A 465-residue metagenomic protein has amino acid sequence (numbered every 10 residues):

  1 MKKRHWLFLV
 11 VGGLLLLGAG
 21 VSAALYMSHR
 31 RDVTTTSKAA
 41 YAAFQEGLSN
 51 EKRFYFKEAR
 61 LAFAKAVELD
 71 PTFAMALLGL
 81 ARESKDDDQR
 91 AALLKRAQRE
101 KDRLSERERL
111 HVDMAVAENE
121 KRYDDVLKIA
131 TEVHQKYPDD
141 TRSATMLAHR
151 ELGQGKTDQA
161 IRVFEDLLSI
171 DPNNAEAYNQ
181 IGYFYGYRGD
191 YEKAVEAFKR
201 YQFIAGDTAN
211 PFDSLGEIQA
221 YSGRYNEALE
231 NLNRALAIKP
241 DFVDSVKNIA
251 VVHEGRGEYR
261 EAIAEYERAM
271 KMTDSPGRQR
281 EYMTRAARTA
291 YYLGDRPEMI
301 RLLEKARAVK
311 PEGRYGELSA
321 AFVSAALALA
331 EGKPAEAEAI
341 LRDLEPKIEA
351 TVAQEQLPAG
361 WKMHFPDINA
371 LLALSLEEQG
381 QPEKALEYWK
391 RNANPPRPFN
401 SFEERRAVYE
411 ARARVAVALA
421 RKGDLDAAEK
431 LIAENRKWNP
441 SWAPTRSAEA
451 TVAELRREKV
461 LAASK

Functional and structural regions predicted by a protein language model:
K2-Y191, I204-P211, S222, R457: Acidic, proline/glycine-rich low-complexity intrinsically disordered segments
R31-D32, A97-R107, K271-Q279, V309-Y315 (+2 more regions): Flexible helix-coil transition and linker loops at the boundaries of alpha-helical arrays
Y41, M75, E108-H111, R142 (+9 more regions): Start-of-helix register in tetratricopeptide repeats
L69, E100-R103, K136-Y137, I170 (+7 more regions): Structural marker of alpha-solenoid helical repeat scaffolds
G79, M146, Q180, S214 (+6 more regions): Canonical tetratricopeptide repeat
